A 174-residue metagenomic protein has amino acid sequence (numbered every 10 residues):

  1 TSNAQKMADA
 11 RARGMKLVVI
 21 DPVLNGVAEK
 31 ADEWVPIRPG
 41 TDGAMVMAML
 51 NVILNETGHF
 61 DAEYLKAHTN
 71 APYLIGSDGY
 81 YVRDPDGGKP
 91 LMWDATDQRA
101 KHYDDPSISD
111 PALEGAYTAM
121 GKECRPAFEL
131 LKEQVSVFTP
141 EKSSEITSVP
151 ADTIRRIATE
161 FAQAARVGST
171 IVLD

Functional and structural regions predicted by a protein language model:
T1-M7: Glycine-rich, anion-gripping cofactor-binding loops and their flanking helix/strand elements in enzyme active sites
A8-L17: A short helix->loop->beta-strand "cap" motif at the edges of active sites that frequently abuts
G14, V23-V172: Long, well-ordered, tryptophan-enriched scaffold segments
I20: The conserved SAM/SAH-binding core of class I Rossmann-like methyltransferase domains, concentrating on the hydrophobic
